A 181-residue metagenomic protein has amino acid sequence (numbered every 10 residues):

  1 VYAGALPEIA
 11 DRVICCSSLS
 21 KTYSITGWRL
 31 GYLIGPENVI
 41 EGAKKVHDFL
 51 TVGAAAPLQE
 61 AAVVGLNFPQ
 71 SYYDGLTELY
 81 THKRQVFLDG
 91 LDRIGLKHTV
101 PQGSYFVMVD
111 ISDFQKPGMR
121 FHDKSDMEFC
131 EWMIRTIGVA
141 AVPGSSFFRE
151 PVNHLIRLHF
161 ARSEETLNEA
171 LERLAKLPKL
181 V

Functional and structural regions predicted by a protein language model:
V1-V181: PLP-dependent class I/II
